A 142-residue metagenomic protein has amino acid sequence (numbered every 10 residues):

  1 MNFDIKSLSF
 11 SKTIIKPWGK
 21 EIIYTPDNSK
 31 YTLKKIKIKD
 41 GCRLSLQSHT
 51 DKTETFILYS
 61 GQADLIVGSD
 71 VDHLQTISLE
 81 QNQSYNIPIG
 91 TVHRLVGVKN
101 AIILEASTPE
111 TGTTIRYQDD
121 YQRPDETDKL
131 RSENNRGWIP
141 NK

Functional and structural regions predicted by a protein language model:
S9-F10, K16, V96-K142: Double-stranded beta-helix
F10-T53: A short glycine-rich, His/Asp/Glu-containing loop-to-beta-strand
L33-K37, T55, T76, S84-N86: Conserved hydrophobic/aromatic beta-strand scaffold that supports enzyme active sites
L44, Q75-I77, T113-I115: Short beta-strand segments
S45-Q47, L65-I66, N86-I87, V92-V98 (+1 more regions): Short beta-strand His + acidic residue motifs that chelate non-heme Fe in jelly-roll/DSBH and cupin folds
D51-S69: Glycine- and acidic-residue-biased ligand/ion/polar-headgroup-sensing regions
S69-G90: Short acidic-glycine-tyrosine-enriched beta hairpin
